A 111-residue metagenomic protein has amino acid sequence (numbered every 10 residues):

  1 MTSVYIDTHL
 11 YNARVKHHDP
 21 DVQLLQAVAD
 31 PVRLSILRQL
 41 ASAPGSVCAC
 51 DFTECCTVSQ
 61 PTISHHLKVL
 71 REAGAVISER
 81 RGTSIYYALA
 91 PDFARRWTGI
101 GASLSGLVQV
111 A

Functional and structural regions predicted by a protein language model:
M1-P20, R38-A43, A90-A111: Amphipathic alpha-helical dimerization/coiled-coil segments that flank or bridge DNA-binding/regulatory modules
D19-A27, P31-S59, R81-F93: N-terminal helix-turn-helix DNA-binding core of bacterial DNA-binding proteins
R33, H65-H66: Histidine-centered divalent metal-coordination motifs
T53-E54, H65, R71-E72: Alpha-helical residues within the helix-turn-helix
C56, L67, W97: Short amphipathic alpha-helical/adjacent loop interface patches that line ligand and macromolecule-binding sites
R71-A73, L104-S105: A general structural signal for short secondary-structure boundary/capping elements
